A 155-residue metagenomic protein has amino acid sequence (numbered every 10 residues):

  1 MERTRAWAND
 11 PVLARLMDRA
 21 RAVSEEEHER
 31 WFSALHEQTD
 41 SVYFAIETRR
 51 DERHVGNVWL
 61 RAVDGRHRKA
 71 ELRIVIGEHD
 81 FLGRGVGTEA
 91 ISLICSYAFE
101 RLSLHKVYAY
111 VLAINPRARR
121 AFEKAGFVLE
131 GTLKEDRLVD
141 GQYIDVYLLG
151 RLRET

Functional and structural regions predicted by a protein language model:
M1, A8-D10, Y43, R49-T155: Acyl-donor (CoA/ACP) binding surface of acyl/acetyltransferases
M1-R30, T155: A short, well-structured alpha-helix characteristic of acyl/acetyltransferase catalytic modules
V23-E26, L35-E37, I76-G77: Juxtamembrane/interface motifs at transmembrane-helix termini
W31-S33, L60: Short, P/G- and charge-enriched loop/turn segments at secondary-structure junctions
S33-A45: A short helix-loop-beta-strand connector motif used in the catalytic cores of GNAT acetyltransferases and, in some
